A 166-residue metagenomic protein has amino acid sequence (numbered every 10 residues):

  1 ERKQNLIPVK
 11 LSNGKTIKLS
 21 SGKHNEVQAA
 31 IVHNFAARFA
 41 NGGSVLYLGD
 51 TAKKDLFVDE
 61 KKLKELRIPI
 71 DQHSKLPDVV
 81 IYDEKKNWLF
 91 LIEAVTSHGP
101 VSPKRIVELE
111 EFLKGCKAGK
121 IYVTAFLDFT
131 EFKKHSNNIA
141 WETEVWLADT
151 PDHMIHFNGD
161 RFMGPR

Functional and structural regions predicted by a protein language model:
E1-T16, S20-H24, Q28: Leucine-rich, amphipathic alpha-helical/linker segments
L19-Q72: Acidic-basic catalytic patches of nuclease active cores, encompassing PD-(D/E)XK and other metal-cofactor nuclease
I31, G42, L46, D59 (+3 more regions): Conserved catalytic cores of phosphodiester-cleaving nucleases, focusing on short active-site segments
Y47, T51, L56-K61, H73 (+2 more regions): Long, low-complexity, charge-rich intrinsically disordered regions
L56-K61, S102-R105, E131-S136: A short acidic (Asp/Glu
A94-T96, A125-D128: Structural motif
G115, G119-K120, F126-R166: Domain-level recognition of nuclease-like catalytic cores that cleave nucleotide substrates
